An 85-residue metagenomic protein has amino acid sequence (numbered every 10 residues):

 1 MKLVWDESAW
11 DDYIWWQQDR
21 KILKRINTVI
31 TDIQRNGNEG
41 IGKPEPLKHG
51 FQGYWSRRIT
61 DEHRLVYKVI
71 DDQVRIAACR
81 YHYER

Functional and structural regions predicted by a protein language model:
K2-W16, R20-K24, T28, I41 (+3 more regions): Enriched for short, Lys/Arg-rich terminal
Y54: Active-site neighborhoods of divalent-metal-dependent phosphate/nucleic-acid chemistry enzymes
